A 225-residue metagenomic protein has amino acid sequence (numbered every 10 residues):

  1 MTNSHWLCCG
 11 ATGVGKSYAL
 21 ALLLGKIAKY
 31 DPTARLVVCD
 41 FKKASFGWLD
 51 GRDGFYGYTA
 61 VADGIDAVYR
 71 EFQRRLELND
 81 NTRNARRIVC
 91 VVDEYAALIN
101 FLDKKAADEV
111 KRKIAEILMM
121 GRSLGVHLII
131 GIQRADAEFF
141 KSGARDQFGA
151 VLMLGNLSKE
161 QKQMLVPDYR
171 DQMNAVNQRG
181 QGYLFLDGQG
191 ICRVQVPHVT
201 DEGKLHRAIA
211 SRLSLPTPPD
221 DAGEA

Functional and structural regions predicted by a protein language model:
M1-V89, A96-L157, V166, M173-A175 (+2 more regions): P-loop NTPase catalytic phosphate-binding loop
D40, V92-E94, N156, L186-G188 (+1 more regions): Flexible glycine-/small-residue-rich
K113, A144-L152, D168, Q178-A225: Conserved P-loop NTPase motor module
Q161-K162: Surface-exposed substrate-engagement region within the catalytic domains of secreted or surface-exposed extracellular
